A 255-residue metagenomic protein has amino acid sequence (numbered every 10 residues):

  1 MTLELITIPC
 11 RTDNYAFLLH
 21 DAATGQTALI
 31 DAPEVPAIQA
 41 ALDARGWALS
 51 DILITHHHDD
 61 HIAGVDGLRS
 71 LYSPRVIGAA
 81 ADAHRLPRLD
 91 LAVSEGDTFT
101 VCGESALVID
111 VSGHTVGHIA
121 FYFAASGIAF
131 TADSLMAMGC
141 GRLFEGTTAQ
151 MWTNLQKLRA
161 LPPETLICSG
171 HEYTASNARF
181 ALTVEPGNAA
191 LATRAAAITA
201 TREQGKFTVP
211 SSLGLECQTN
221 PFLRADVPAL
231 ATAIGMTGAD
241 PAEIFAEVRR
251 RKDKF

Functional and structural regions predicted by a protein language model:
M1-R45, A120-A132: Conserved beta-strand hairpin/beta-sheet module of binuclear metal-dependent hydrolase folds, prominently
R11, T27, E34-V108, A197: Active-site HxH/HxHxD metal-binding segment of metal-dependent hydrolases
L18, T98-A124, I128-A129, A160: Core dinuclear metal-dependent hydrolase active-site scaffold
L19, D31, H56, L68 (+7 more regions): Divalent metal-coordination and catalytic microenvironments
A32-P33, H57, A81-D82, H114-T115 (+4 more regions): Active-site metal-binding loops of divalent metal-dependent hydrolases
I52-I62, I109-G117, C168-T174: Histidine-centered catalytic micro-motifs
G139-T165: Active-site-adjacent loop/tail segments of enzyme domains
Q156-L166, A175-F255: Accessory terminal helices/loops
